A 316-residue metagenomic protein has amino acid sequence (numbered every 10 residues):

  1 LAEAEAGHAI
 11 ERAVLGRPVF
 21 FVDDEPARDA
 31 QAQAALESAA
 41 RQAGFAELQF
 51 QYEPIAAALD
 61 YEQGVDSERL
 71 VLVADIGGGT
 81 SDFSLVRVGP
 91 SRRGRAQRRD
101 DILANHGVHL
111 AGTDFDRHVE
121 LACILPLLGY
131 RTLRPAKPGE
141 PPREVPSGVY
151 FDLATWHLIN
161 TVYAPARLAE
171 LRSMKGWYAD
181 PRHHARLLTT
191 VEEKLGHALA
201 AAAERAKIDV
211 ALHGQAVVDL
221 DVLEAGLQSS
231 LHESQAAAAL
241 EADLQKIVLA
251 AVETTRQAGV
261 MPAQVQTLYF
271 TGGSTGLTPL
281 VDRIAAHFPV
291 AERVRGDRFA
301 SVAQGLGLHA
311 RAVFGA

Functional and structural regions predicted by a protein language model:
L1-A6, P54-V65, A202, A206-D209 (+3 more regions): Phosphate/ATP-binding catalytic cores across multiple sugar-kinase/actin-like superfamilies, primarily ASKHA
L1-V73, P90-G94, K175, A179-S229: Nucleotide/phosphate-binding catalytic cleft detector across ATP-hydrolyzing and phosphate-transferring enzymes
L15-D29, L195-G196, A263-I284: Glycine-rich phosphate-binding loops at beta-strand->alpha-helix junctions
A43-Q51, A263, V281-L308, A316: Conserved phosphate-binding/catalytic loops in two-lobed NTP-binding clefts
V73-D82, T113, G272-S274: A short acidic Gly-Thr/Ser loop motif
S81, A166-S173, T271-G276: Core structural elements
V88-V222: Phosphate-binding glycine-rich/basic clefts of nucleotide- and phosphate-handling proteins, predominantly
Q215-L244, L249, E253: A contiguous, well-structured pocket-lining segment that forms one wall/lid of small-molecule binding clefts in soluble
